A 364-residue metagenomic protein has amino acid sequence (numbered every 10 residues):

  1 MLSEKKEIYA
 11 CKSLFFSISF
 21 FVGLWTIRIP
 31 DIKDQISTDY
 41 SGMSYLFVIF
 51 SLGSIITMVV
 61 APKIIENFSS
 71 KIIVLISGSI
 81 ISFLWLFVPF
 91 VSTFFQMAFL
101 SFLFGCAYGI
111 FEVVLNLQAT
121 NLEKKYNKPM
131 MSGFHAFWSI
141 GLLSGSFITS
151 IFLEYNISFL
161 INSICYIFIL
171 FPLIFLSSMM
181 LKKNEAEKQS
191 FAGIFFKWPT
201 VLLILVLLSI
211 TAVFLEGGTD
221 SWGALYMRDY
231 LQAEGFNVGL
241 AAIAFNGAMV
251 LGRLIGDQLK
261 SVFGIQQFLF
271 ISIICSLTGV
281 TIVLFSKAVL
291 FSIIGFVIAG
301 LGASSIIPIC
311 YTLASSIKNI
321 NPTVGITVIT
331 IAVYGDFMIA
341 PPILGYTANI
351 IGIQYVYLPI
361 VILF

Functional and structural regions predicted by a protein language model:
W25-T26, T200-I243, G247: Extracytoplasmic gate region of multi-pass secondary transporters
S37, S69, F90-F95, Q232 (+1 more regions): Helix-breaking motifs and short loop linkers at transmembrane-helix boundaries and internal kinks in secondary membrane
I56-F95: Conserved MFS/SLC helix-loop-helix module at the cytosolic interface between two early adjacent transmembrane helices
T57-S69, L153, G252-G264, A348-N349: Helix-to-loop junctions at the C-terminal end of transmembrane segments in multipass secondary transporters
I72-L86, Q267-I282, V361: Structural signature of the two symmetry-related core transmembrane helices
S101-A136: Cytoplasmic helix-loop-helix junction between adjacent transmembrane helices in 12-TM secondary transporters
L160-M179, Y357-F364: Symmetry-related core transmembrane helices of the 12-TM Major Facilitator Superfamily/SLC fold
F263-C310: C-terminal transmembrane helical hairpin of 12-TM major facilitator-type secondary transporters
